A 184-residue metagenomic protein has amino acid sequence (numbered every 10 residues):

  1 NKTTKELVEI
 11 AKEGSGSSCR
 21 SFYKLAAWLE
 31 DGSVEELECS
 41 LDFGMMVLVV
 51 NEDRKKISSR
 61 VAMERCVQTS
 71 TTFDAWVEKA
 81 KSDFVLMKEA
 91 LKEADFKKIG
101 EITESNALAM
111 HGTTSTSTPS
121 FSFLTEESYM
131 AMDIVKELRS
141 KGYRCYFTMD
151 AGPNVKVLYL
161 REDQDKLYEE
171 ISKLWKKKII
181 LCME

Functional and structural regions predicted by a protein language model:
N1-D42: Gly/Ser-rich oxyanion-binding loop with an adjacent helix/lid that shapes the negatively charged ligand pocket
E38-E184: C-terminal nucleotide
